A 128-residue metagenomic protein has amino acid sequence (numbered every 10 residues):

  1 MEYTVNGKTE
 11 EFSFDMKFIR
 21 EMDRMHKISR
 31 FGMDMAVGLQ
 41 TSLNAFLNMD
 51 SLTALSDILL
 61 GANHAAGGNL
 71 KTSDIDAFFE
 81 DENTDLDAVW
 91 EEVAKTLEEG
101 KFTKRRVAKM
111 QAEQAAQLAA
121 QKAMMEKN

Functional and structural regions predicted by a protein language model:
M1-T9, R30-A45, T53, A65-N128: Charged interaction scaffolds used for protein-protein
F12-F14: Short capping micro-motif at the N-terminus of alpha-helices
M16-M35: Short, surface-exposed, low-complexity cationic segments
S56: Heme-based O2/NO sensor domains and their adjacent alpha-helical segments, primarily globin folds but also including
A62: Short, structured surface segments that line ligand/substrate-binding pockets
